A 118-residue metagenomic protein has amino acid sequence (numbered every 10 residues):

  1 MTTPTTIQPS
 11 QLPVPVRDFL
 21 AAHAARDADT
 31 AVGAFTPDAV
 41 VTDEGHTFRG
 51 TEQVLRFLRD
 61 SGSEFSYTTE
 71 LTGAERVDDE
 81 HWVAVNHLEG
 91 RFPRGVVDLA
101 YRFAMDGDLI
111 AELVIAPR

Functional and structural regions predicted by a protein language model:
M1-A25, D29, G33: Short, low-complexity N-terminal intrinsically disordered segments enriched in polar/charged residues
F19, T30-V32, A39, G50 (+4 more regions): Hydrophobic pocket/interface hotspot
D29-T30, P37-A74: A solvent-exposed, acidic/Ser-Thr-rich amphipathic alpha-helical stretch
T69-E75, L99-A104: Hydrophobic/aromatic beta-strand elements that line small-molecule binding cavities or substrate pockets in beta-rich
D78-L88: A short hydrophobic beta-strand element
L88-G90, P117: Short beta-strand segments enriched in hydrophobic/aromatic residues within well-folded beta-rich domains
G90-V96: Short, cysteine-centered beta-strand-loop-beta hairpins and adjacent loop/turn segments enriched in charged/polar
D98-R118: Short beta-strand edge/turn micro-motifs at domain boundaries
